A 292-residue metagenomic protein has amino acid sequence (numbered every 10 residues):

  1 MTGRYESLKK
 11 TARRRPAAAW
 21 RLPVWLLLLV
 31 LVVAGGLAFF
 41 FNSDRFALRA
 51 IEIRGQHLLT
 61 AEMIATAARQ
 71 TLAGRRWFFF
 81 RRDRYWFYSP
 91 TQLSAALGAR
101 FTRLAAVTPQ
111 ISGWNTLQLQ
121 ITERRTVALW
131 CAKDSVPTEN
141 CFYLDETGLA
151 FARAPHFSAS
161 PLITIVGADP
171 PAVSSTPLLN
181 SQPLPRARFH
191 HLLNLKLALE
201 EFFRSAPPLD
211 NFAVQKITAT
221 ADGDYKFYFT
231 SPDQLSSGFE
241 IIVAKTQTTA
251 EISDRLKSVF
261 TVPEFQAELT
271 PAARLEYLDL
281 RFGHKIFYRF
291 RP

Functional and structural regions predicted by a protein language model:
M1-E52, A61-E62, T66-A67, R75-P292: Charged, solvent-exposed interaction patches on well-folded alpha/beta domains that mediate macromolecular contacts
